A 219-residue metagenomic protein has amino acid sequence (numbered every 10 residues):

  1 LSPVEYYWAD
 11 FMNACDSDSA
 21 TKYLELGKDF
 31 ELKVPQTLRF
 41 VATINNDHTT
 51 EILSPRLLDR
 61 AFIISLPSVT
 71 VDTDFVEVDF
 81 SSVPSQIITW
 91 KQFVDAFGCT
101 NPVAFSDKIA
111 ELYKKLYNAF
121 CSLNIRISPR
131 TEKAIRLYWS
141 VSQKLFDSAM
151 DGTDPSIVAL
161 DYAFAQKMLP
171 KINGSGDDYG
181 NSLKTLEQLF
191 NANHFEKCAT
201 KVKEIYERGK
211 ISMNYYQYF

Functional and structural regions predicted by a protein language model:
L1-F219: C-terminal regulatory/interaction module of P-loop NTP-utilizing enzymes
